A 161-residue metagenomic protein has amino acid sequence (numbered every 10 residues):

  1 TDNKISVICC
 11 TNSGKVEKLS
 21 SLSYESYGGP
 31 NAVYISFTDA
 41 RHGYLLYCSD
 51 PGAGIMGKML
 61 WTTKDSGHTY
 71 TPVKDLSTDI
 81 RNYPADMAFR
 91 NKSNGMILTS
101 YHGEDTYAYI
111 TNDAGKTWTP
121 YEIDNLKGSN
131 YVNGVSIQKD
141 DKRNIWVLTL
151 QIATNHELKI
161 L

Functional and structural regions predicted by a protein language model:
D2, S49-G54, Y101-E104, I152-H156: Short glycine/acidic-enriched loop and turn motifs that connect beta-strands
D2-K4, P30-N31, I55-K58, N82 (+1 more regions): Short, surface-exposed coil-to-beta transition loops
I8-S21, W61-V73, Y109-E122, L161: Asp-box/BNR beta-propeller loop motif
L22-S26, S77-T78, N125-G128: Surface-exposed loop and turn segments in beta-propeller and other repeat-based domains that flank or scaffold
G28-S36, R81-A88, G128-Q138: Repeated scaffold domains used in trafficking and secretory/extracellular systems, primarily beta-propellers
R41-L45, S93-I97, R143-L148: Entry beta-strands of beta-propeller and related beta-repeat scaffolds
G103, A108-I110, W118-L161: Acidic, small-residue rich beta-repeat scaffolds with periodic aromatic anchors
